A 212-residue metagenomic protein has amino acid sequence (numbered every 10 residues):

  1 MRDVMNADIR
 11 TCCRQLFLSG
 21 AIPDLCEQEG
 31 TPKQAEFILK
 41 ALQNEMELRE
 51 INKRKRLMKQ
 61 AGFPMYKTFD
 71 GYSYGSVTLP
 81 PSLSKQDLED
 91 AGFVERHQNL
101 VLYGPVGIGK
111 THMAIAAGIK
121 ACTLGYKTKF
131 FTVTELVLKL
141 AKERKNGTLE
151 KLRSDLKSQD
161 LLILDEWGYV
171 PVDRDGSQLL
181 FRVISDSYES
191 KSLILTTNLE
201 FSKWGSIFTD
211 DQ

Functional and structural regions predicted by a protein language model:
R10-M65: Interdomain "pre-motor" coupling segment immediately N-terminal to P-loop NTPase/helicase cores
A21, L25, K127, F131 (+3 more regions): Replace "adjacent to P-loop NTPase cores in ATP/GTP-dependent enzymes" with "adjacent to NTP-binding cores
K67-G92: N-terminal pre-Walker A segment at the start of P-loop NTPase domains
Y72, A114, T132: Conserved hydrophobic/aromatic pocket- or pore-lining residues that grip, position, or stack substrates in active sites
H97-M113: Walker A/P-loop nucleotide-binding motif
H97-V101, A117-L140: Conserved post-Walker A coupling segment in P-loop NTPases
N99-V101, L161, I194: Residue-level preference for the first positions of well-ordered beta-strands
